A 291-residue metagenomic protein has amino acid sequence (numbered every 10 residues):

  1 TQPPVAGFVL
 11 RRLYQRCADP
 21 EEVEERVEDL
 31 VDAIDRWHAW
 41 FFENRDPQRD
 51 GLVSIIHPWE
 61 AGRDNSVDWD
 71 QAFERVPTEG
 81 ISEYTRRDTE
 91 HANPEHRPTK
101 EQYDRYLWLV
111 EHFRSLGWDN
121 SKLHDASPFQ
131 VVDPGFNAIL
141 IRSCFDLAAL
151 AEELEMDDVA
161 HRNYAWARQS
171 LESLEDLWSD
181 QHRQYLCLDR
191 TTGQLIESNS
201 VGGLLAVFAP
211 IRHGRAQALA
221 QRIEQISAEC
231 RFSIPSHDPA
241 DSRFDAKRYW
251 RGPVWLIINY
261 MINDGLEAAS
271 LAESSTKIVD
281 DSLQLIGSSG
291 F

Functional and structural regions predicted by a protein language model:
T1, D50-V132, Q169-V254, G287-F291: Extended glycan-interaction surfaces of carbohydrate-active proteins
T1-F8, D29-A33, V131-S143, S198-V201 (+1 more regions): Aromatic- and histidine-enriched alpha-helix N-cap/loop-to-helix transition segments that scaffold the rims
Q2-R75: Internal, well-ordered domain-core segments that constitute the primary functional module of diverse proteins
V5-E22, A138-D157, L205-R215, N259-S274: Well-ordered alpha-helical scaffold segments within catalytic/enzyme domains
Q15-D19, D46, E152-M156, S179 (+2 more regions): Short, flexible helix-adjacent loops and helix caps
E21-F41, S143, L147, L154-L174 (+2 more regions): Extended, well-ordered alpha-helical scaffold segments
F113-V159: Extended amphipathic secondary-structure runs
I257-M261, E273-D281, G290: Short amphipathic alpha-helical segments
